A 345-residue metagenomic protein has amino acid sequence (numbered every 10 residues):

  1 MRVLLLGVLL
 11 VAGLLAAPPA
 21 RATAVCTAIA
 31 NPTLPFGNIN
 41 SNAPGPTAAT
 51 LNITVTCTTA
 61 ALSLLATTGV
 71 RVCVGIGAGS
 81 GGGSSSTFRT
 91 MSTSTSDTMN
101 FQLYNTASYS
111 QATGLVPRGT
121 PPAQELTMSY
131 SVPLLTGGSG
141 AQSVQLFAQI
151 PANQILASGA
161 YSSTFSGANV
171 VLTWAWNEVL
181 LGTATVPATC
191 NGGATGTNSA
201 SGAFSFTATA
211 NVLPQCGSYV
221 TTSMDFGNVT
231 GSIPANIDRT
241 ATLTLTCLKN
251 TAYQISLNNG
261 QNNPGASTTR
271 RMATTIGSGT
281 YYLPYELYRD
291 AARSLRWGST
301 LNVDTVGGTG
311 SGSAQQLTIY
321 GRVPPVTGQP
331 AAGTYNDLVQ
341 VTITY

Functional and structural regions predicted by a protein language model:
M1-L4: Positively charged n-region of N-terminal signal peptides that target proteins for export
L6-L14: Bacterial N-terminal signal peptides
A17-P19: N-terminal signal peptide c-region/cleavage motif recognized by signal peptidases
R21-T90, G140, A148-G277, T309-Y345: N-terminal small/polar-rich segments of proteins
G75-G77, Q102-S108, N258-G260, E286-D290: Predominantly extracellular/luminal cell-surface or secreted proteins
S84-G138, Y285: A surface-exposed loop-and-adjacent beta-strand signature within N-terminal beta-sandwich domains that mediate ligand
S129-L135, D304-T309, T327: Beta-strand-rich interaction surfaces with strong enrichment in secreted/lumenal proteins
